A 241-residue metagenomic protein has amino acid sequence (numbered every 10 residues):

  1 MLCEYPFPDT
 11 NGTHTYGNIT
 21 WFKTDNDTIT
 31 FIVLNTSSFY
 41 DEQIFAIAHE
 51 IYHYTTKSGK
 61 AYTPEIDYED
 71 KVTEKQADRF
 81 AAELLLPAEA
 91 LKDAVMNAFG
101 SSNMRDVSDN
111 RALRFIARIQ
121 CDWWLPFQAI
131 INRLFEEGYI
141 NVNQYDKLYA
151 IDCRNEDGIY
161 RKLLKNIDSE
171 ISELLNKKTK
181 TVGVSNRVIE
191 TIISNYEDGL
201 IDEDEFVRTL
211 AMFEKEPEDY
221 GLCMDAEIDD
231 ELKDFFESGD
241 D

Functional and structural regions predicted by a protein language model:
M1-D241: Active-site hotspot residues in diverse enzymes, especially metal/ion-binding acidic/histidine motifs
